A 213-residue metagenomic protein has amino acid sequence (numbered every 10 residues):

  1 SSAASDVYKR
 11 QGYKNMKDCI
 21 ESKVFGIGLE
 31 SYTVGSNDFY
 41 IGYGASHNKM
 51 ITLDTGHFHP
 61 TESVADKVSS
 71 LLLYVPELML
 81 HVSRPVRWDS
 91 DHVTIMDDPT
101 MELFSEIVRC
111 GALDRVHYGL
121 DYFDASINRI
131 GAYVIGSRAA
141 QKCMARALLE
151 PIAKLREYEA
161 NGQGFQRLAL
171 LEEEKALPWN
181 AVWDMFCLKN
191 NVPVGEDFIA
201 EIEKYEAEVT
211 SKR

Functional and structural regions predicted by a protein language model:
S1, V24-L29: Surface-exposed cleft-lining segments at the edges of enzyme active sites
A3-Y8: Short, small-residue-biased leader/transition segments that mark boundaries at the very start of proteins
Y13-M16, Y32-V34, I41-L53, H59-R213: Histidine-acidic metal/acid-base catalytic patches
K14-F25: Aromatic-lined carbohydrate-recognition surfaces of secreted/lumenal glycan-active proteins
